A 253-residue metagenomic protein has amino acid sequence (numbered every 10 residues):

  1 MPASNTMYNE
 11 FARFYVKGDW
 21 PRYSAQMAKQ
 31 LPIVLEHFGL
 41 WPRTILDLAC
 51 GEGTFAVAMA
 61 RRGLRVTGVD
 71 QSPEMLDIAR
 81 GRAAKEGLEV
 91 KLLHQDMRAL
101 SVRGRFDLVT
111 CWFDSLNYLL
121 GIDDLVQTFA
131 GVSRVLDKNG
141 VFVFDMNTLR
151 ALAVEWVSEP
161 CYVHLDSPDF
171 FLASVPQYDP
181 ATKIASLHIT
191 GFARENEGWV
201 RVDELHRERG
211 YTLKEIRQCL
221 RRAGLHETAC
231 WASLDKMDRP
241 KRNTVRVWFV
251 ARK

Functional and structural regions predicted by a protein language model:
M1-R43, T54: Conserved class I S-adenosyl-L-methionine
A49-G53: Class I SAM-dependent methyltransferase "Motif I" SAM/SAH-binding loop
T54-A99: Class I SAM-dependent methyltransferase SAM/SAH-binding core
S101-L108: A short acidic, Gly/Pro-enriched loop at the edge of an enzyme's catalytic core that lines a small-molecule cofactor
W112-D114: Residues lining the SAM
V126-K138: A short glycine-rich, Lys/Arg-flanked "PGG" loop and its adjoining helix->strand segment in the class I
V143-Q218: SAM-dependent methyltransferase
R207-K253: C-terminal lobe and adjacent flexible extensions of AdoMet/dcAdoMet transferase-like proteins
